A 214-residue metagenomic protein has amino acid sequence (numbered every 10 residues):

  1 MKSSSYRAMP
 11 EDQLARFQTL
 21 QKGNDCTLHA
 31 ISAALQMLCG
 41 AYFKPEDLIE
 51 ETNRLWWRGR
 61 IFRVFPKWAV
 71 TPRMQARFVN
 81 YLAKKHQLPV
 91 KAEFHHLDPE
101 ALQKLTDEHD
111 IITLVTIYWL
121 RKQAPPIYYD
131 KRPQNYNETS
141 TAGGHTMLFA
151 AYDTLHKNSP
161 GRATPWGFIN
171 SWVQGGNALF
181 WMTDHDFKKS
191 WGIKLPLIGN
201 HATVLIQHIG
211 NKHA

Functional and structural regions predicted by a protein language model:
M1-R73: Active-site-adjacent structural segments surrounding the nucleophilic cysteine of cysteine proteases and isopeptidases
Q75-Q87: Short, well-structured hydrophobic secondary-structure segments
Q87-A101: Cysteine-dependent deubiquitinase/ubiquitin-like isopeptidase catalytic cores across multiple families
L88, E108-T113: Loop/turn elements at helix/coil->beta-strand transitions in domains of secreted/extracellular proteins
E93-F94, L114-Y118: Short, conserved beta-strand edge motifs with alternating hydrophobic and charged residues
L102-D107, N137-T141: Short, conserved, surface-exposed binding loops centered on an aromatic residue
T116-I127: Generic short beta-strand segments
P126-T141, T146-A214: Noncatalytic regulatory segments and standalone regulatory/sensor domains
